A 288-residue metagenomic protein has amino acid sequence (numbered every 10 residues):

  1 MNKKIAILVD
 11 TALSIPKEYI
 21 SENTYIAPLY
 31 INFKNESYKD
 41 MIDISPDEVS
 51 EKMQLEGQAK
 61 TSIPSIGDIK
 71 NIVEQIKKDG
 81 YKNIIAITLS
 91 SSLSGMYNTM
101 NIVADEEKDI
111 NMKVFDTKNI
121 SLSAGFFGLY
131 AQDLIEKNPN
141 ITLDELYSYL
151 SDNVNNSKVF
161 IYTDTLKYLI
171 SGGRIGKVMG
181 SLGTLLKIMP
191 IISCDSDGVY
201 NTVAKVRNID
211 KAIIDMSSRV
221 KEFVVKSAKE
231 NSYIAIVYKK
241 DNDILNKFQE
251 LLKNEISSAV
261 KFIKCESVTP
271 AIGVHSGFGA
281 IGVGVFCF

Functional and structural regions predicted by a protein language model:
N2-K4, A12-F33, M96, M100-A104 (+3 more regions): Mixed-charge interfacial surface used for oligomerization/domain docking and macromolecular partner engagement
K4-P64, D68: N-terminal glycine-rich anion-binding loop in soluble enzyme alpha/beta folds
L8-V9, A86-S90, F115-D116: Short beta-strand segments
G57-P64, T88-G95, N119: Short coil/turn segments at secondary-structure boundaries
T61, A86, V114, A235-I236: Short catalytic-loop micro-motif centered on adjacent basic/acidic residues
S65-K70, E74-Y81, V224-N231, K240: N-terminal/domain-start segments enriched in small and hydrophobic, helix-friendly residues, covering either
D68-M100: N-terminal glycine-rich phosphate/adenylate-binding segment common to multiple enzyme folds
